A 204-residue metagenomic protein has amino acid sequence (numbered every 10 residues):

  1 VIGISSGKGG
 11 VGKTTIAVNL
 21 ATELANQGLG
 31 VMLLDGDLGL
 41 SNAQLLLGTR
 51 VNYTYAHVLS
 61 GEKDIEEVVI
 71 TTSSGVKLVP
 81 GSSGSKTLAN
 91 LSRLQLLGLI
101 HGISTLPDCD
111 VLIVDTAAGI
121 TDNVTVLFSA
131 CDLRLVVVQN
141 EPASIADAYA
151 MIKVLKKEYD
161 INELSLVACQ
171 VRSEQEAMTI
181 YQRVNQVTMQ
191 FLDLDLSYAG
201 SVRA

Functional and structural regions predicted by a protein language model:
V1-D37: Walker A/P-loop phosphate-binding motif and the immediately C-terminal alpha-helix
G7, Q139, E163-T179, G200-A204: G-domain G4 guanine-recognition motif of GTPases
A25, F128, K156: Gly/Ala-rich phosphate-binding loop of Rossmann-like dinucleotide-binding domains, activating on the conserved
L33-D110: P-loop/Walker-type NTP enzyme "switch/lid" segment
L38-G39, S83-K86, G119, E141-A143 (+2 more regions): Conserved nucleotide-binding/hydrolysis micro-motifs of P-loop NTPases
G102, P107, T121-A143: Inter-motif core of Ras-like GTPase G domains
I145-D160: Conserved C-terminal guanine-recognition region of P-loop GTPase G domains, centered on the G4
Q190-A204: Beta-strand-loop-alpha "switch" segments that mediate conformational coupling across diverse proteins
